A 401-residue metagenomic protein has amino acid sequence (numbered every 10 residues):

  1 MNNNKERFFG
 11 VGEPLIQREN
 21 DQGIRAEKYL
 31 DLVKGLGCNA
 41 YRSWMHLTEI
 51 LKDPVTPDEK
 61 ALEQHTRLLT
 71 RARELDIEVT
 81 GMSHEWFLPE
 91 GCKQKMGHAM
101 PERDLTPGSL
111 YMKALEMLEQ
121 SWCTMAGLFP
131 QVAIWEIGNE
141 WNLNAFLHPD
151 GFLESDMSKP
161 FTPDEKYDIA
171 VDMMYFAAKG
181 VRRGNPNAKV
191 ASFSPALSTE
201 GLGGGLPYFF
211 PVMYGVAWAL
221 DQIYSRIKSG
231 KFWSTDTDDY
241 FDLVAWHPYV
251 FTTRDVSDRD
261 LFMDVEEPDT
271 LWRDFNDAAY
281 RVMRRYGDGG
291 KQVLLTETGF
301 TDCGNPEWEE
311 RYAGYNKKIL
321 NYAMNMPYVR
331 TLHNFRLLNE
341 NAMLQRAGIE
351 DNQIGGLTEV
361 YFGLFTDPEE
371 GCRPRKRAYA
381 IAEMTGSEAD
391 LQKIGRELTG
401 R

Functional and structural regions predicted by a protein language model:
M1-W44: Boundary/entry segment of secreted carbohydrate-active catalytic domains
R7-E13, Y41-S43, V79-S83, A133-I137 (+4 more regions): Hydrophobic faces of well-ordered beta-strands that scaffold small-molecule active sites in alpha/beta enzyme cores
R18-V33, L115-M125, V212-W233, A313-Y322: Short, acidic/polar
V33-G204, F251: Substrate-binding cleft and catalytic face of glycoside hydrolase catalytic domains, especially the flexible beta-alpha
L36, L68-E78, T124-V132, M173-A188 (+4 more regions): A structural motif corresponding to the C-terminal end of an alpha-helix and its immediate exit/capping segment
L118, E267-G356: Surface-exposed substrate-engagement region within the catalytic domains of secreted or surface-exposed extracellular
F146, F152-F161, R311, M326-R401: Aromatic-rich peripheral "rim/lid" segments of glycoside hydrolase catalytic domains that contact and position glycan
D164-E309: Noncatalytic carbohydrate-binding groove/subsite architecture in carbohydrate-active enzymes
